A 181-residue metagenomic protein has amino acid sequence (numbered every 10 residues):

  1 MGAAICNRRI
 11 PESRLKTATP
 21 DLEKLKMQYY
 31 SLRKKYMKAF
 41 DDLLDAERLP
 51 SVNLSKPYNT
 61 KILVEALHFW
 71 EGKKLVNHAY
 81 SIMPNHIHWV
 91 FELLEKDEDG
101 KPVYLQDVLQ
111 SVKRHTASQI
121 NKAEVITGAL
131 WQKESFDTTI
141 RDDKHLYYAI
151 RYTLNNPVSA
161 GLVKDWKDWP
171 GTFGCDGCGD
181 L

Functional and structural regions predicted by a protein language model:
M1-L181: Short catalytic/metal-binding and nucleic-acid-binding patches
